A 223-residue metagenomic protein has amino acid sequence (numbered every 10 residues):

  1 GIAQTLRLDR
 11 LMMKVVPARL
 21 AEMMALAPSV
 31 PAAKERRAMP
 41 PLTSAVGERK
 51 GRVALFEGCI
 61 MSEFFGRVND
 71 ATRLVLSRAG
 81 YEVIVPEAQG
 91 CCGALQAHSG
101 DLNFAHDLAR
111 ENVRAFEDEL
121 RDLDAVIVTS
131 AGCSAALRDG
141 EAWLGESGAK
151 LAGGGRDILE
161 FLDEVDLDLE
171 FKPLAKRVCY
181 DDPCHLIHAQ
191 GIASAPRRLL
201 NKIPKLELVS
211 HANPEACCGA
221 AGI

Functional and structural regions predicted by a protein language model:
G1-I223: Iron-sulfur cluster-binding electron-transfer modules in prokaryotic oxidoreductases
